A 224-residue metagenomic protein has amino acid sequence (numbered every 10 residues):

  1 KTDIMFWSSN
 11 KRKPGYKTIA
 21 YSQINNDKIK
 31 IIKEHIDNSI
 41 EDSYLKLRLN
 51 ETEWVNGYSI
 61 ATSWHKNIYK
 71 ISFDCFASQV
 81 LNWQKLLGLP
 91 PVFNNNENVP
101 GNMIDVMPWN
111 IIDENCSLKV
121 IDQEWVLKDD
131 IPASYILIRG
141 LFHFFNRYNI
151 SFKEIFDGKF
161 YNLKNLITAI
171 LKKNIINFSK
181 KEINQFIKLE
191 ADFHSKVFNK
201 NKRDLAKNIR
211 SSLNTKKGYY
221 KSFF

Functional and structural regions predicted by a protein language model:
K1-P91: Conserved ATP-binding subdomain of kinase catalytic cores across diverse folds
N26-K28, E114-S117, K221-F224: Polar low-complexity intrinsically disordered regions
D27, I32-I36, M103, I183 (+2 more regions): Charge-enriched interaction surfaces
H65, A77, L81-Q84, Y135-F142 (+2 more regions): Generic detector of well-ordered alpha-helical segments enriched in charged/polar residues, highlighting helical
C75-D105, S151-N162: Short glycine-rich, low-complexity/disordered patches
N96-E154: Catalytic activation segment of kinase domains across protein kinase-like and atypical kinase folds
F145-F224: Helical subdomain adjoining the active site within ATP-dependent kinase catalytic cores
